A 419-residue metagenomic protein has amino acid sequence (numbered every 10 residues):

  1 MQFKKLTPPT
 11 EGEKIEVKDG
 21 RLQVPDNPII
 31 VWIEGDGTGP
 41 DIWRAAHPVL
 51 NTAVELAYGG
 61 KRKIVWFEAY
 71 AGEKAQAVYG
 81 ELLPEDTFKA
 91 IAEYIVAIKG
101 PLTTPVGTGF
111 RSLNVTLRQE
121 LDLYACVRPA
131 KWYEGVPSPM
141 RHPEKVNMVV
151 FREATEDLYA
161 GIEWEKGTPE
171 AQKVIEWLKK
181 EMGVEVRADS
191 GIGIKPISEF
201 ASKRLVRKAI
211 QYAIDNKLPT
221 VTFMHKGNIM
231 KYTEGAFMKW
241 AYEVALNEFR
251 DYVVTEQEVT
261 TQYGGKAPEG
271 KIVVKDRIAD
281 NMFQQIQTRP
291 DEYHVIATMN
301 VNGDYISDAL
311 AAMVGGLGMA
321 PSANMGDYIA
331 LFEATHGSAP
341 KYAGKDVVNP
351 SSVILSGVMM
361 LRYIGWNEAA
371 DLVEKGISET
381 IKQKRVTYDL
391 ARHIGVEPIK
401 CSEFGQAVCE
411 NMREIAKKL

Functional and structural regions predicted by a protein language model:
Q2-T10, E73-Q76, F283-R385: Glycine-rich phosphate/nucleotide-binding loop
F3-G60: N-terminal phosphate-binding or glycine-rich loops at protein starts, especially the Walker A/P-loop of NTPases
P25-D26, V31-H47, K173-R277: Glycine-rich phosphate/diphosphate-binding loop of Rossmann-like nucleotide-binding domains
D36-G39, I95, F151, A209 (+4 more regions): Buried hydrophobic positions in well-ordered alpha/beta secondary-structure cores of metabolic enzymes
Y58-V65, N216-H225, F249-K275, W366-E374 (+2 more regions): Flexible, glycine/charged-enriched surface loops at secondary-structure junctions
G59-L83: N-terminal beta-loop-helix "entrance" segment that forms/cooperates in small-molecule cofactor or anionic ligand
K74-E181, V301-Y305: N-terminal glycine-rich phosphate/adenylate-binding segment common to multiple enzyme folds
A90-T104, E248, Y252-L331, M412 (+1 more regions): Glycine-rich phosphate-binding loop
